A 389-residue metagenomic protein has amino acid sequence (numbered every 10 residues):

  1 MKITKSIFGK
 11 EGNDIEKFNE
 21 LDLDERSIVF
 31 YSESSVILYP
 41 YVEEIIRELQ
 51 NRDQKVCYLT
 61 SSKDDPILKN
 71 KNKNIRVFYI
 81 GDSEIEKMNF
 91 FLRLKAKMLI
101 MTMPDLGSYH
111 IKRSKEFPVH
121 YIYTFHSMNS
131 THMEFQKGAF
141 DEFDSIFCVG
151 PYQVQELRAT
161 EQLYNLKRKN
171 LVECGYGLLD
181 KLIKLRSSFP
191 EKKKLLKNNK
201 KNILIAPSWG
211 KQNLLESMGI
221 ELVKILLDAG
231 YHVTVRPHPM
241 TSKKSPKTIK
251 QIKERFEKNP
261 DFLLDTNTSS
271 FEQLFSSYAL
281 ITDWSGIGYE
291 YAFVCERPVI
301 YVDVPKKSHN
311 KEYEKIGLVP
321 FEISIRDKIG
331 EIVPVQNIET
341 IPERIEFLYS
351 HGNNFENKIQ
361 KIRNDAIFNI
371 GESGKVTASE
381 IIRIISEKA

Functional and structural regions predicted by a protein language model:
M1-R26, S34: Membrane-proximal basic amphipathic "stem/tether" segments
K2-D14, A139-L214, P239-S242: A nucleotide-sugar donor-handling region in carbohydrate enzymes
V29-K184: Active-site and donor-binding regions of nucleotide-sugar-utilizing enzymes
L38-Q54, G177-I252, V335-I338, Y349-S350 (+2 more regions): Conserved catalytic-core segment of nucleotide-activated headgroup transferases in glycan assembly
C57-I75, L227-L264: Catalytic donor nucleotide-activated moiety binding site of glycosyltransferases and closely related
D82-N89, P246-Y289, V294: Donor nucleotide-activated moiety binding/catalytic core segment of transferases that use nucleotide-activated donors
R168, A279, W284-D365: Catalytic binding pocket for nucleotide-activated donors in carbohydrate/polymer assembly enzymes
I370-A389: C-terminal alpha-helical cap of glycosyltransferases
